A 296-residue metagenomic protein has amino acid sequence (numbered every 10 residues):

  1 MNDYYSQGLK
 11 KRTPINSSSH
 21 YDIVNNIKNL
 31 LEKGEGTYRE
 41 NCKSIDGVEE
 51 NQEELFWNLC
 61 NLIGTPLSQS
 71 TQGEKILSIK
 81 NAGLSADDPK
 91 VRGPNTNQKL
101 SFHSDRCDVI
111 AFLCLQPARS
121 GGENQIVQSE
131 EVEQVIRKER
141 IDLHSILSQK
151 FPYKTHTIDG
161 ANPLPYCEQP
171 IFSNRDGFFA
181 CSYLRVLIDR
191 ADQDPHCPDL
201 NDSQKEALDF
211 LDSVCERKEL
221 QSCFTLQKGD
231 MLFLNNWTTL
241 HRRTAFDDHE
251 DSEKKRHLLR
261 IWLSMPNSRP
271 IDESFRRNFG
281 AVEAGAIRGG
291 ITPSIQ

Functional and structural regions predicted by a protein language model:
M1-N25, K33, G73-K228, F233 (+1 more regions): Active-site environment of non-heme Fe oxygenases that use a 2-His-1-carboxylate facial triad
M1-T65: N-terminal auxiliary "cap/dimerization" subdomain that precedes the catalytic jelly-roll/cupin core of mononuclear
T37-E40, G64-K75, G121-G122: Short secondary-structure capping/junction motifs at helix and strand boundaries
N58-Q69, D108, L115-A118: Mid-sequence acidic-hydrophobic segments that form the walls of catalytic/ligand-binding cavities or oligomerization
